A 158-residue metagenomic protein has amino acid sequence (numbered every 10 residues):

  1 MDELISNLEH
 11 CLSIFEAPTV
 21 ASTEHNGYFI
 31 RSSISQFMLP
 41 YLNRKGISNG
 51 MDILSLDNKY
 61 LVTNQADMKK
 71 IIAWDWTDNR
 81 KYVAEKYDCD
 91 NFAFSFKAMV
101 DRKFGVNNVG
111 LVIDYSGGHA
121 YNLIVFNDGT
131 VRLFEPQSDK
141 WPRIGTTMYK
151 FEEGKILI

Functional and structural regions predicted by a protein language model:
D2-I158: A structural boundary/capping signal
